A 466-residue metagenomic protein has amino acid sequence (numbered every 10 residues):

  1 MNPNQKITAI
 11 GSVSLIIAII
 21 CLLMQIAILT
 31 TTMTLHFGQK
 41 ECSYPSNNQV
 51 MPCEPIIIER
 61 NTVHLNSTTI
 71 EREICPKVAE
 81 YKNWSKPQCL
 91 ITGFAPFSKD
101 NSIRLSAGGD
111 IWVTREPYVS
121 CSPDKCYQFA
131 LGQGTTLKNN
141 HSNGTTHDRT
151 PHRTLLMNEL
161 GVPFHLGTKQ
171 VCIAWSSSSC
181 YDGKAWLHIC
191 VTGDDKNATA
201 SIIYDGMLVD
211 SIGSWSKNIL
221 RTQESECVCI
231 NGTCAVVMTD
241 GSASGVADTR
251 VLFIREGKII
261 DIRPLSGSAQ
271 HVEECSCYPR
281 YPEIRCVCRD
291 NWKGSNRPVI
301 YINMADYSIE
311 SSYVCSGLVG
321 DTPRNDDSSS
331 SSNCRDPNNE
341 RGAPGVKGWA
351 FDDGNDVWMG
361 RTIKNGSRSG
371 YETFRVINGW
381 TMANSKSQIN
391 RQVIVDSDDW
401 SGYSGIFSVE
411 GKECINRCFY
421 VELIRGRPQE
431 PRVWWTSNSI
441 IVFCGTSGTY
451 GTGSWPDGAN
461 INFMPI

Functional and structural regions predicted by a protein language model:
I7, G11-S14, C21-Q39, I58 (+1 more regions): Heptad-repeat coiled-coil amphipathic alpha-helices that mediate oligomerization/assembly
V50-I103, L137-L155, E159-L160, S176 (+6 more regions): Surface loop/turn signatures of beta-propeller and other carbohydrate-active proteins
P76-Y81, W112-S122, C126-G144: Beta-propeller domains
G109-W112, K125-Q128, V162-H165, Q170-C172 (+5 more regions): Entry beta-strands of beta-propeller and related beta-repeat scaffolds
P117, K169, D240-S242, D290-W292 (+2 more regions): Residue-level signature of beta-propeller blades and closely related beta-rich strand-turn architectures in secreted
Y127, L131-G134, G183-C190, N197-S201 (+5 more regions): Structural motif
V236-T249, L265-R280, C286-I300, N339-V346: Beta-propeller domains
E430, W434-I466: Blade-level signature of beta-propeller repeat domains, shared across WD40, Kelch, NHL, RCC1 and BNR/Asp-box propellers
